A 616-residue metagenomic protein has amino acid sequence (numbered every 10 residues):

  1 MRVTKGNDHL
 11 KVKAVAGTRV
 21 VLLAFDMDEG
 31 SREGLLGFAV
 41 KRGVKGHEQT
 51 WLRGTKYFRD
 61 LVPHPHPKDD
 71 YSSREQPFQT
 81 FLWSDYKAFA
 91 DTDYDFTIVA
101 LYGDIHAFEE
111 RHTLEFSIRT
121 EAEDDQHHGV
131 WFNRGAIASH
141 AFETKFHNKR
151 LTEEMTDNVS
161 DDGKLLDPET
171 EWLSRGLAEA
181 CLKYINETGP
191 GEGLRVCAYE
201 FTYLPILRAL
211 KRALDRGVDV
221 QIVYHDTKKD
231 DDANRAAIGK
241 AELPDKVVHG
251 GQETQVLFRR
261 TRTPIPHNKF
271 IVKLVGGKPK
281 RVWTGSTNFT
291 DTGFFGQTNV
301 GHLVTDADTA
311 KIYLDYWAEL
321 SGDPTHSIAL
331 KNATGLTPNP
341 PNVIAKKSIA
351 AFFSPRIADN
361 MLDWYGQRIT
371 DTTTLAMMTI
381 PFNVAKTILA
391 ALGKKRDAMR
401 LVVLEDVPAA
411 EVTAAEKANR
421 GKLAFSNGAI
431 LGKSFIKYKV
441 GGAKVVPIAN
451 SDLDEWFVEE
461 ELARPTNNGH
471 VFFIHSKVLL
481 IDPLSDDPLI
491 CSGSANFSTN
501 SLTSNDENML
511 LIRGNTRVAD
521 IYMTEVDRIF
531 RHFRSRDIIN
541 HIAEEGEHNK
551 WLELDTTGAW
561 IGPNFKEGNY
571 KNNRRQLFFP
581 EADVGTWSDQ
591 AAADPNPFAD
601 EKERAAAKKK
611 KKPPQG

Functional and structural regions predicted by a protein language model:
M1-D167, A178, L182, P190-E192 (+4 more regions): PLD/PLD-like phosphodiesterase catalytic module centered on the HKD motif
A138, E143-D167, W172, I312-Q367: Aspartyl protease catalytic domain
L166-D167, G191-V196, T373-M377: Glycine- and acidic
W172-E187, T202: Short, compositionally biased low-complexity segments enriched in polar/charged residues
G176-A180, P205, N360-W364: Well-ordered alpha-helical segments embedded in enzymatic catalytic cores
Y199-Y203, F382-V384: Gly/Ser/Thr-rich loops at beta-strand to alpha-helix junctions that form or flank small-molecule/cofactor-binding
T337-V412: Beta-propeller domains
